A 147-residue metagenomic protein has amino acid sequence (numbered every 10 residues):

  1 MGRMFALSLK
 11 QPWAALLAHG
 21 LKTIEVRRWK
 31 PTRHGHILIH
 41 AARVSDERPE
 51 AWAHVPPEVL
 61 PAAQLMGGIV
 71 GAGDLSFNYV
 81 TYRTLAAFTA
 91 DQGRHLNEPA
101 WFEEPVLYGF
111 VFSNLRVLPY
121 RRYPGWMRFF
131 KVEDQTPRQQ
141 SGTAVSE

Functional and structural regions predicted by a protein language model:
M1-E147: Structured alpha/beta reader/binder surfaces that contact nucleic acids or chromatin modification marks
